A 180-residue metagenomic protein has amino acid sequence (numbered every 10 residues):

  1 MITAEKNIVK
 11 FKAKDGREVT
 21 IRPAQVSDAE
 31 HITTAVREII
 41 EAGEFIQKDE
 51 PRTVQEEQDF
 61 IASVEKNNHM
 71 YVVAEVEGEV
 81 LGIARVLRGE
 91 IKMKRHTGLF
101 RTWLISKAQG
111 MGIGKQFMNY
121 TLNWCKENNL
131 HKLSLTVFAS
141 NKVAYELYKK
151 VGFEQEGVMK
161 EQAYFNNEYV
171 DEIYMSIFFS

Functional and structural regions predicted by a protein language model:
M1-D15: Short acidic N-proximal helix/loop "leader" segments that mark the beginning of a domain or an inter-domain linker
D15, T34-E50: Helix-loop element at the rim of GNAT/NAT acetyltransferase active sites that forms part of the acceptor-substrate
R17-V19, E77-I83, V170: Glycine-rich phosphate/pyrophosphate-binding loop shared by adenosine-nucleotide-utilizing enzymes
V19-I32: A short beta-loop-alpha structural element at the N-terminal edge of CoA-dependent acyl/N-acetyltransferase catalytic
V26, D49-T97, R101-K107, M118-N119 (+1 more regions): Acetyl-CoA-dependent GNAT
I105-K107, M111, A139-S140: Active-site acidic-Proline motif in GNAT/NAT acetyltransferases
M118, C125-T136: Conserved GNAT acetyl-CoA-binding A-motif
S134-V137, K149, E154-V170: Conserved catalytic-core motifs of GNAT/GCN5-like acyltransferases
